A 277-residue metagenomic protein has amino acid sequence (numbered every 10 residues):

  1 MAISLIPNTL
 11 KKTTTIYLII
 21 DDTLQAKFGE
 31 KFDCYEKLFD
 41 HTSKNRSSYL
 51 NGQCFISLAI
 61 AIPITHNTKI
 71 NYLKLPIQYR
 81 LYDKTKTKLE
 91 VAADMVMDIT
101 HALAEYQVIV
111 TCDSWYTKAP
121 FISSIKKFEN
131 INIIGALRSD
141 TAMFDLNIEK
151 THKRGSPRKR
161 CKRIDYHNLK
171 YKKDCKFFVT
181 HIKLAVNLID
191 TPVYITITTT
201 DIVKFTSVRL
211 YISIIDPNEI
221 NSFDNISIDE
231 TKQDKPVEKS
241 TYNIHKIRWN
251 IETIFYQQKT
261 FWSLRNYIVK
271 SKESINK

Functional and structural regions predicted by a protein language model:
M1-K69, I77-Q78, K176, T180-K183: Active-site-proximal, Lys/Arg-enriched surface segment that forms a nucleic-acid-binding/basic interface patch
T13-T14, K27, K31, T65-K277: Single, function-defining residue in the core of a domain
